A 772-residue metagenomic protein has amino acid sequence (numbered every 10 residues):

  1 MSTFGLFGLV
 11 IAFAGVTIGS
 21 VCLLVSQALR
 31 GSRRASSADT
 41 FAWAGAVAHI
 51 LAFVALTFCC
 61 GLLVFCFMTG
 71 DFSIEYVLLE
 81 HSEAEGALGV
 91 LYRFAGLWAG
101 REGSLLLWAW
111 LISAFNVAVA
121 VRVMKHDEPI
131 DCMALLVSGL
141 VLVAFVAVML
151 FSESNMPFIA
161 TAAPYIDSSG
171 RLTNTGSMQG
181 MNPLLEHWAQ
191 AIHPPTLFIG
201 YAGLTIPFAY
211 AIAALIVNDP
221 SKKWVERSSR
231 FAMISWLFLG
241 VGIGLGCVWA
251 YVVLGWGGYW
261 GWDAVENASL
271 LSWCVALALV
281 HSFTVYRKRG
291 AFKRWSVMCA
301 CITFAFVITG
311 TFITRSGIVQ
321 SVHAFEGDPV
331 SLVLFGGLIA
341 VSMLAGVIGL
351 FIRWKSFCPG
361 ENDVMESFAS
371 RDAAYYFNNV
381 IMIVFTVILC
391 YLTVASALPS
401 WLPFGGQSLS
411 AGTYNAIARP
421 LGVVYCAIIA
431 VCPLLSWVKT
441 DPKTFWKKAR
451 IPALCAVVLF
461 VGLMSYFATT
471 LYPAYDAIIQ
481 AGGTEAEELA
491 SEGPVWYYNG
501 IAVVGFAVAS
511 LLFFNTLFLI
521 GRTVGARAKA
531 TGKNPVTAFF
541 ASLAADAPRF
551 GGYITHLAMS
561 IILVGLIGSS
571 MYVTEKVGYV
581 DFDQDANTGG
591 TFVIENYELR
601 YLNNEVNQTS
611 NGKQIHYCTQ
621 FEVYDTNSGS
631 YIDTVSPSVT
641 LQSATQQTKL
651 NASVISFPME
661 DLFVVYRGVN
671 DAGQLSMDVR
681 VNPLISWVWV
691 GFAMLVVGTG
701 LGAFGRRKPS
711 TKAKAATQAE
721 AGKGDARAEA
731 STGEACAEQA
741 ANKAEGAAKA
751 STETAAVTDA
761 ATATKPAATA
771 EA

Functional and structural regions predicted by a protein language model:
M1-A772: Solvent-exposed, non-transmembrane regions of integral membrane proteins
